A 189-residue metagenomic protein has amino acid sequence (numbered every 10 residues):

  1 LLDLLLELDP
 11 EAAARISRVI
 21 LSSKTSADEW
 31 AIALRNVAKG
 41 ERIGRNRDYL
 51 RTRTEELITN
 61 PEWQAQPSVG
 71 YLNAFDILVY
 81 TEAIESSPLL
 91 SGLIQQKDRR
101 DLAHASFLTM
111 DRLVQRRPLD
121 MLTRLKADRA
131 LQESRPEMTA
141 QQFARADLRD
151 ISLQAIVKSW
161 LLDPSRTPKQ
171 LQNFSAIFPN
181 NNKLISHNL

Functional and structural regions predicted by a protein language model:
L1-L8, V19, W30-G44, A65-E82 (+4 more regions): Structural detector for internal amphipathic alpha-helices that build alpha-solenoid repeat scaffolds
P10-L21, I43-N60, A83-Q95, Q115-A127 (+1 more regions): Amphipathic alpha-helical scaffolding segments comprising HEAT/armadillo-like alpha-solenoid repeats
K24-E29, E62-P67, K97-R99, R129-E133 (+1 more regions): Short inter-helical turns and helix N-cap capping residues of alpha-solenoid HEAT/ARM repeat scaffolds
L50-N60, V69-G70, P88-L93, A105-T109 (+4 more regions): Hydrophobic transmembrane alpha-helix bundles
R116-L189: Long internal repeat-built scaffold domains in very large eukaryotic proteins
